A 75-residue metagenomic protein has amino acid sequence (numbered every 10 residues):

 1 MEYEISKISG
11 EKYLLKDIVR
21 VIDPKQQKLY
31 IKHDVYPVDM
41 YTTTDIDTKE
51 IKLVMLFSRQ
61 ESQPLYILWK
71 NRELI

Functional and structural regions predicted by a protein language model:
E2-H33: N-terminal acidic leader/helix
S9, Q26, P37, L53 (+1 more regions): A general marker of short, structured functional hotspots
V21, V38-T42, E73-I75: Short, low-complexity, polar/charged sequence segments that are solvent-exposed and flexible
K28-L56: Acidic, low-complexity, intrinsically disordered interaction modules
D45-I75: Long, continuous compositionally biased terminal/linker segments
